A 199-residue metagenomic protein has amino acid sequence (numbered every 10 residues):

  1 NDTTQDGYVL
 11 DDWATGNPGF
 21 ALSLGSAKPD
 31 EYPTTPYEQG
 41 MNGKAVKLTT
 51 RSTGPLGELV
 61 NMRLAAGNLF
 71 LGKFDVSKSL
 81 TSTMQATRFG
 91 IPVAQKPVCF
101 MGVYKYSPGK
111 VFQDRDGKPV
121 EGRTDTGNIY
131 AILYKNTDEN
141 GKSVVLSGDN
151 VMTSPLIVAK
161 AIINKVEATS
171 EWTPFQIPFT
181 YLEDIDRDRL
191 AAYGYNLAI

Functional and structural regions predicted by a protein language model:
N1-P97, G122-Y134, N140-Q176, T180-I199: Aromatic (Trp/Tyr/Phe) and Gly/Pro-enriched flexible surface segments
K96-S107: A short beta-strand element within beta-rich, extracytoplasmic domains of secreted/secretory-pathway proteins
Y106-Q113, V120-T124, T137-N140: Extended, low-complexity, turn-rich repeat/linker tracts enriched in Gly/Pro/Ser/Thr and Asp/Glu that occur
Q113-R115, R189: Short linear functional motifs in flexible/disordered or boundary regions
